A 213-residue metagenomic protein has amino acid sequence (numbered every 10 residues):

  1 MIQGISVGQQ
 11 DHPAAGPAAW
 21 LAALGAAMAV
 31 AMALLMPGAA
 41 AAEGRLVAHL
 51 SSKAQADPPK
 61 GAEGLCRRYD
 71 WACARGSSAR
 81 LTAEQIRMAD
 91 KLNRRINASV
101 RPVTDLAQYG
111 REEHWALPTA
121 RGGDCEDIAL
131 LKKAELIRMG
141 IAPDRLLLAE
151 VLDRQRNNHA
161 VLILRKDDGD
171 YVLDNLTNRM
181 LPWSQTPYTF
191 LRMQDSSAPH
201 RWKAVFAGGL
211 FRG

Functional and structural regions predicted by a protein language model:
M1-P17: N-terminal secretory signal peptides that target proteins for export/translocation
I2-G4, A39-G213: A structural boundary/capping signal
A18, A27, P59-G61: Short hydrophobic "helix-edge" motifs at membrane interfaces and signal-peptide entry regions
A22-L35: Bacterial N-terminal signal peptides
